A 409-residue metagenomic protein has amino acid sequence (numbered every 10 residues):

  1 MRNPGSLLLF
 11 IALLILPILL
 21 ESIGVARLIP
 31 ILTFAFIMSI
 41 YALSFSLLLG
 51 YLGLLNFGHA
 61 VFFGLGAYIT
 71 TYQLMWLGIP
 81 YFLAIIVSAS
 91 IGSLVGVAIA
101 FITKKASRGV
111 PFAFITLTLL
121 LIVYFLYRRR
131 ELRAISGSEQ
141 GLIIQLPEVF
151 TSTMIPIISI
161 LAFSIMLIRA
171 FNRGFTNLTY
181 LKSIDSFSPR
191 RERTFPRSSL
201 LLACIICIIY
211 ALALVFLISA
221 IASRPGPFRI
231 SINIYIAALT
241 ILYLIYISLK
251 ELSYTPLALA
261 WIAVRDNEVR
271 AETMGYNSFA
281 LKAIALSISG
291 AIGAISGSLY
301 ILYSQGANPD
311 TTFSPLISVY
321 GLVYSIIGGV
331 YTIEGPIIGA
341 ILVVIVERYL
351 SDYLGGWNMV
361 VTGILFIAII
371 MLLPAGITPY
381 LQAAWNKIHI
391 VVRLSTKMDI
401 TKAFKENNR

Functional and structural regions predicted by a protein language model:
M1-R409: Transmembrane alpha-helices and adjacent helix-loop boundaries
